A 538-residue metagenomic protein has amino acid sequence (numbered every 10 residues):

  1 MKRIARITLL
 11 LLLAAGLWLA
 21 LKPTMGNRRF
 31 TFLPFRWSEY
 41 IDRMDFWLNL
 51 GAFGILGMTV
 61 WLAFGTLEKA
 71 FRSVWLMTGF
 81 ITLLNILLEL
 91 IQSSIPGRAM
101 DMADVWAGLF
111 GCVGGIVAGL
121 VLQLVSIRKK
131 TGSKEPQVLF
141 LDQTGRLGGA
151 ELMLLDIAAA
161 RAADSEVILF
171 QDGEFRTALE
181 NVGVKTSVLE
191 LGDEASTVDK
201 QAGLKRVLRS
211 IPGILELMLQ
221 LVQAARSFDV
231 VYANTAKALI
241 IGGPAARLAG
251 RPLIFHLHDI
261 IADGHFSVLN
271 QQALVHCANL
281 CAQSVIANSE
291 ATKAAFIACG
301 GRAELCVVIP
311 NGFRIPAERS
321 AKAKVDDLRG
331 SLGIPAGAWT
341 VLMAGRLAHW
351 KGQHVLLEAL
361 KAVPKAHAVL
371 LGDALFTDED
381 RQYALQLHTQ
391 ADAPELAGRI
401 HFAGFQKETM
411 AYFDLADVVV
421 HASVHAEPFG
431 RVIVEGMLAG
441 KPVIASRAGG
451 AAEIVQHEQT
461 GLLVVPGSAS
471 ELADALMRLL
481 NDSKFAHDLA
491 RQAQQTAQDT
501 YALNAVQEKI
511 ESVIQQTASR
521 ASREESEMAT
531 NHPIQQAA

Functional and structural regions predicted by a protein language model:
M1-A103, L109-S133: Bulky hydrophobic segments
G148-D156, W339, A348-A362, L462 (+1 more regions): A conserved mid-protein helix/loop that constitutes part of the nucleotide-sugar donor-binding site
I168, P442-A445, V455: Short hydrophobic beta-strand element within catalytic cores of glycosyltransferases and related nucleotide-activated
E174-E180, H367-A397, F485: Short, structured helix-loop element that forms part of the nucleotide-activated donor/catalytic region
A233-L239, L257: Short His-centered aromatic/hydrophobic patch
D327-G330, E471, R478, F485-T500 (+1 more regions): A short, well-ordered alpha-helix in the C-terminal region of glycosyltransferases
T377-A384, A397-Q406, Y412, L462-L463: Active-site donor-binding acidic/aromatic loop of nucleotide-activated sugar and phosphosugar transferases involved
H457-E458, L462-A469, M477-K484: Conserved acidic donor-binding segment of nucleotide-sugar-dependent glycosyltransferases
